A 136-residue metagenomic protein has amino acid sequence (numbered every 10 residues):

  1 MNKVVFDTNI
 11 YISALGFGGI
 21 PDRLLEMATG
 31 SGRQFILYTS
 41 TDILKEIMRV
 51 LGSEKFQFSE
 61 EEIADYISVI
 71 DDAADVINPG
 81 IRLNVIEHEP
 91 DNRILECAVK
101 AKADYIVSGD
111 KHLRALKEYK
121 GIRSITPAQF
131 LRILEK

Functional and structural regions predicted by a protein language model:
M1-T39: Short, well-structured N-terminal submotif of metal-dependent ribonuclease cores
F6-T8, T39-S40, G109-D110, T126-P127: A secondary-structure boundary/capping signal
L15, G19, Y38, F58-E61 (+1 more regions): Residues at secondary-structure transition points
M27, C97, L116: Hydrophobic/aromatic ligand-binding patch that stacks against planar heteroaromatic rings of cofactors or nucleotides
A28-R82: PIN-domain endoribonuclease scaffold, especially VapC-family toxins
D72-Y105, K111: Active-site neighborhoods of divalent-metal-dependent phosphate/nucleic-acid chemistry enzymes
K111-K136: Acidic, PIN/NYN-like endoribonuclease modules and their adjacent C-terminal/linker elements
